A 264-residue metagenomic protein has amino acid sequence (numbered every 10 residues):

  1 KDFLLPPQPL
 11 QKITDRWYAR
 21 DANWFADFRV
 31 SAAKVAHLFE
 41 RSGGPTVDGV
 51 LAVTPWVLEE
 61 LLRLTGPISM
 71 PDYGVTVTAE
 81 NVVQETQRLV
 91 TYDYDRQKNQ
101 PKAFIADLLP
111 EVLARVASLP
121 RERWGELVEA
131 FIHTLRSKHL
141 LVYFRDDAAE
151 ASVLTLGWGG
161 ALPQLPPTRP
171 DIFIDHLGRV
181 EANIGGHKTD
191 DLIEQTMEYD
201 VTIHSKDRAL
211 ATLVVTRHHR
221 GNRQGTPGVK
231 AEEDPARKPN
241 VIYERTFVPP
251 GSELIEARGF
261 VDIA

Functional and structural regions predicted by a protein language model:
K1-A264: Non-catalytic, solvent-exposed segments at the cell envelope interface
